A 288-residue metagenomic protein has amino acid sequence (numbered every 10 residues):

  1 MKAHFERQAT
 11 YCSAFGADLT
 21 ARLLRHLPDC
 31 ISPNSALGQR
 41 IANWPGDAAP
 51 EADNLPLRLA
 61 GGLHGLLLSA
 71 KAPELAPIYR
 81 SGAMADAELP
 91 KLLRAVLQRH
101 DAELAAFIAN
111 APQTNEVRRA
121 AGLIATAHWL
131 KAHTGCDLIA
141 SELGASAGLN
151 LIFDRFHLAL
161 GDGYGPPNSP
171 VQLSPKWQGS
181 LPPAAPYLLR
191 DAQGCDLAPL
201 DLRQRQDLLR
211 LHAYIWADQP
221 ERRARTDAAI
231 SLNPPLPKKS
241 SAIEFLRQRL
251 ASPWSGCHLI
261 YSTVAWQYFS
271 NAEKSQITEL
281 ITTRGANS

Functional and structural regions predicted by a protein language model:
M1-A102, A106-Q113, V117-L123: A short N-terminal interaction module
G46-N54, L66, A70-M84, E88-P90 (+4 more regions): Class I S-adenosyl-L-methionine-dependent methyltransferase module
G122, T126-W129, R210, I277-L280: Short, hydrophobic/aromatic alpha-helical segments in well-folded domains
S240-F245: Conserved SAM/SAH-binding loop
Q248-L259: A short acidic, Gly/Pro-enriched loop at the edge of an enzyme's catalytic core that lines a small-molecule cofactor
H258-N271: A short SAM/SAH-binding and catalytic strip from SAM-dependent methyltransferases
F269-I281: A short, conserved alpha-helix within the catalytic core of class I
T282-S288: Short, flexible loop segments at boundaries between secondary-structure elements
